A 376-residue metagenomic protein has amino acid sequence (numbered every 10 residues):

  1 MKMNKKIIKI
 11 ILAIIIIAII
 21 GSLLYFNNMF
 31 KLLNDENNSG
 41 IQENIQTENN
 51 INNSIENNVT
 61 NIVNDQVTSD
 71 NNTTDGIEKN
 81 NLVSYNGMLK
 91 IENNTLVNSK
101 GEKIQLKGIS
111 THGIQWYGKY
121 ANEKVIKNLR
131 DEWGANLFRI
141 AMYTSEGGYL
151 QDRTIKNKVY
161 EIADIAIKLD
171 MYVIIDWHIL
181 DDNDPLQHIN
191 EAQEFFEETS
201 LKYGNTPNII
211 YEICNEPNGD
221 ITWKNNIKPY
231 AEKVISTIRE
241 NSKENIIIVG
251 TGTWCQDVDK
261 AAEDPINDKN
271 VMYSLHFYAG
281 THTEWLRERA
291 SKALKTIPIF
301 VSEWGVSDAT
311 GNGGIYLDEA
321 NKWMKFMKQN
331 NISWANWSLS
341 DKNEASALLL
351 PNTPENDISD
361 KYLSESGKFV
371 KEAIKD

Functional and structural regions predicted by a protein language model:
K2-I16: N-terminal Sec-pathway targeting helices
I17-N28: Hydrophobic alpha-helical membrane-insertion segments, chiefly the h-region of N-terminal signal peptides
L32-E36, G40-E48, N53-L137, A373: N-terminal carbohydrate-binding accessory modules
G87-L89, G113, G118, Y172 (+3 more regions): Extracellular glycoside hydrolase catalytic/binding regions
N98, D176, E303: Acidic active-site catalytic centers that drive phospho-/nucleotidyl reactions and related ester hydrolyses
S110, T144, W177-D181, N215-P217 (+1 more regions): Short, histidine-centered active-site or binding-site loop motifs used for metal coordination, general acid-base
N122-D182, I189-E194, R239-N241, E319-N330: Aromatic-lined substrate-binding rim segments of carbohydrate-active enzymes
